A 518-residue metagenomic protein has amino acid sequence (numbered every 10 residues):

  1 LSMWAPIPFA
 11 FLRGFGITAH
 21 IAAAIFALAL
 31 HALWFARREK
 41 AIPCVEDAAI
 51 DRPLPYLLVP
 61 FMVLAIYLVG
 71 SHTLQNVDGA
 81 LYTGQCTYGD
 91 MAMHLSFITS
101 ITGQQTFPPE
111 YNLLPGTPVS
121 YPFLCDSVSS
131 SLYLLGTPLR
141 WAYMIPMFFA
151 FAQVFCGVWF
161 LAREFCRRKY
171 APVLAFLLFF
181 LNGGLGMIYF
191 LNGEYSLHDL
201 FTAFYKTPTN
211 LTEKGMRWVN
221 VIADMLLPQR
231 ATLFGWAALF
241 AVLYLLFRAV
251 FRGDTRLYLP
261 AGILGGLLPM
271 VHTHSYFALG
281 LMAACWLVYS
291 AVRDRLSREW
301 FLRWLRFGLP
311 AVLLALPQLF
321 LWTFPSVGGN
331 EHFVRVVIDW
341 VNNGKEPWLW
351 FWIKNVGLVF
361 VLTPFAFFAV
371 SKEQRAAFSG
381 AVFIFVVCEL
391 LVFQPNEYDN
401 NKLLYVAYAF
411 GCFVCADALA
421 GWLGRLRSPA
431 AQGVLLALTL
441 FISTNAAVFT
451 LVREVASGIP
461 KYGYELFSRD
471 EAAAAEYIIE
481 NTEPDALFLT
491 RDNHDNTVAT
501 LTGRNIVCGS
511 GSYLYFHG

Functional and structural regions predicted by a protein language model:
L1-D51: Membrane-embedded, hydrophobic transmembrane alpha-helices
A48-R52, A249-L257, V292-R306, T363-V382 (+1 more regions): Membrane-interface helix-loop-helix junctions at transmembrane boundaries of multi-pass membrane enzymes, predominantly
F61-A238, T273-F277, P460-E465, D492: Active-site lumenal/periplasmic loops and adjacent helix-entry segments of GT-C-fold, multi-pass membrane
F148-F151, T232, F277-L279, N396-G424: Hydrophobic/aromatic-rich transmembrane helices and adjacent perimembrane loops
A223-L226, L245, L257-H272: Membrane-interface alpha helices of multi-pass inner-membrane proteins
A241-A249, M282-A291, N355-R375, G421: Hydrophobic, aromatic-rich transmembrane alpha-helices and their immediate juxtamembrane boundary segments
W300-L316, G421-L451: Signature aromatic-anchored transmembrane alpha helix within multi-pass, membrane-resident enzymes that catalyze glycan
A431-F516: Extracytoplasmic
